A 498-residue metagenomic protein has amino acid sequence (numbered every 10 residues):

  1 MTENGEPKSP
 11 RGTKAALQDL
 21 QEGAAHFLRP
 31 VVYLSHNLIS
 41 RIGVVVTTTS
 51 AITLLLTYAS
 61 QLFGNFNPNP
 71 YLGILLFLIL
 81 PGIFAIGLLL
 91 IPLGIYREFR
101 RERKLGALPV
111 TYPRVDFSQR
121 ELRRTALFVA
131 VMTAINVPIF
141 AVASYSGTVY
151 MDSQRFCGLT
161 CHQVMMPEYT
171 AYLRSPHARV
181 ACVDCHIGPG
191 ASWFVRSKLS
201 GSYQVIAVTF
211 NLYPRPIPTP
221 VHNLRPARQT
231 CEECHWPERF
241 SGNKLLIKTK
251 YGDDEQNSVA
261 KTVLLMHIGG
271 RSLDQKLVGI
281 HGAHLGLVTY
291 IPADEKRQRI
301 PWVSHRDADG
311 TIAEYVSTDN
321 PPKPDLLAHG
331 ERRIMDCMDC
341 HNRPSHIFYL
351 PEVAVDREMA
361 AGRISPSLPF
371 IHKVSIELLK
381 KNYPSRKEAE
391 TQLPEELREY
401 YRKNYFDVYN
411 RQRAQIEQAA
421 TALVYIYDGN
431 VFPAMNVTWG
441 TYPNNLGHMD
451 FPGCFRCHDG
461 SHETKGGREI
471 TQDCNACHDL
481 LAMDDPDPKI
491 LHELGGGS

Functional and structural regions predicted by a protein language model:
T2-Y33: Short, Lys/Arg-rich, polar N-terminal cytosolic tail immediately upstream of the first transmembrane signal-anchor
G23, F27-T49: Juxtamembrane interface helix immediately N-terminal to a transmembrane segment
V32-H36, F63-A85, I91-P226, K244-G330 (+4 more regions): Sequence context of c-type cytochrome heme-c attachment sites
T48-L62: Alpha-helical transmembrane segments of multi-pass membrane proteins
C157, C182, C231-C234, C337 (+2 more regions): Short cysteine-rich clusters marking metal-coordination/redox-active sites
H186, H235-E238, H341, H458: Helix-to-catalytic-loop junction in kinase catalytic cores
E331-Y405: Mixed-charge (acidic/basic) macromolecular-recognition segments
